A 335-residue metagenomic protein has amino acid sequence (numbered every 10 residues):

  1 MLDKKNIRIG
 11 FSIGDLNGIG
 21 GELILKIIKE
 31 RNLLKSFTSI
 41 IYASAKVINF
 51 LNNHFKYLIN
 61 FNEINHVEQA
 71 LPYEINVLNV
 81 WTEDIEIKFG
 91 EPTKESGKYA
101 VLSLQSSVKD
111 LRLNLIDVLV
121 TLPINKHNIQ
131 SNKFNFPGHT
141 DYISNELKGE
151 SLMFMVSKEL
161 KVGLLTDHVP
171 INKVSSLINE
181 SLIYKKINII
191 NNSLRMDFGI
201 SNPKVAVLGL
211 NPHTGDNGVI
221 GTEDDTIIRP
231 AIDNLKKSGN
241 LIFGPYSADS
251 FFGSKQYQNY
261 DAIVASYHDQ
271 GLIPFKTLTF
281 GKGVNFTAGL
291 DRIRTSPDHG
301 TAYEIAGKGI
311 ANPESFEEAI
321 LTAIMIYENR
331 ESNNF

Functional and structural regions predicted by a protein language model:
M1-H139, E180-S266, Q270-K276, K282-G283 (+2 more regions): Contiguous, glycine/small-aliphatic-enriched amphipathic segments in soluble metabolic enzymes
Q69-P72, F154-E159, T287: Short glycine/proline-enriched loop/turn "hinge" motifs that connect secondary-structure elements and lie
Y142, M153, V162-L164, R294: Conserved hydrophobic/aromatic beta-strand scaffold that supports enzyme active sites
S144-S157: FAD-binding core/adjacent interface of flavoenzyme oxidoreductases
M155-Y184: Ligand-binding beta-strand-loop-alpha-helix segment within the catalytic cores of soluble metabolic enzymes
